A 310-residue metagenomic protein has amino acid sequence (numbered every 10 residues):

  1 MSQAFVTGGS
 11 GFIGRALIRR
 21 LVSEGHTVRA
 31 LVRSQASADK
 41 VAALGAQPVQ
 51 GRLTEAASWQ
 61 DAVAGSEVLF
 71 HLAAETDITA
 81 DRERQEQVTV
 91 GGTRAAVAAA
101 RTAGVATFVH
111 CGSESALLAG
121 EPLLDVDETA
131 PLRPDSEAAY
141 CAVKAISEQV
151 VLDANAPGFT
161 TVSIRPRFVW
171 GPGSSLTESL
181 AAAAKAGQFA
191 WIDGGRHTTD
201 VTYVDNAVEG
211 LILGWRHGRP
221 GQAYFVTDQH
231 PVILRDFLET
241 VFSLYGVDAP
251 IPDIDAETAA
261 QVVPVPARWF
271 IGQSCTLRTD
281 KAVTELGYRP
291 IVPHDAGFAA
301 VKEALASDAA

Functional and structural regions predicted by a protein language model:
Q3, V292-A310: Amphipathic terminal alpha-helices
A4-E24: N-terminal Rossmann NAD(P)H-binding glycine-rich loop of SDR-like oxidoreductase domains
A36-A42, A46-G91, A99: NAD(P)H-binding glycine-rich loop region in Rossmannoid oxidoreductase-like domains and their noncatalytic homologs
D81, P131-D135, A182-T202, N206 (+1 more regions): A conserved pocket-lining segment of Rossmann-fold NAD(P)-dependent short-chain dehydrogenase/reductase
G91-A139: Conserved Rossmann-fold NAD(P)-dependent oxidoreductase catalytic core, especially the SDR/UDP-sugar
D135-V162: Active-site Tyr-X1-5-Lys
I146-S147, S174-S179, D193-W215, G221-F225: Substrate-positioning beta->alpha
L213-P266, A299: Mid/C-terminal beta-alpha module of Rossmann-like enzyme folds, strongest in SDR-family dehydrogenases/epimerases
